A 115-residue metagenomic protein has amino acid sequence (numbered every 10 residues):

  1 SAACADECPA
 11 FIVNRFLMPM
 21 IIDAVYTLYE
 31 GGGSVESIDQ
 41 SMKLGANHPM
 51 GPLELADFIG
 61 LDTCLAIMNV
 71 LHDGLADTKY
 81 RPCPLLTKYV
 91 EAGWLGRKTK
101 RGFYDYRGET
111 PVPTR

Functional and structural regions predicted by a protein language model:
S1-F11, P19-E30, V35-R115: NAD(P)-dependent Rossmann-like dehydrogenase/reductase catalytic/cofactor-binding core
